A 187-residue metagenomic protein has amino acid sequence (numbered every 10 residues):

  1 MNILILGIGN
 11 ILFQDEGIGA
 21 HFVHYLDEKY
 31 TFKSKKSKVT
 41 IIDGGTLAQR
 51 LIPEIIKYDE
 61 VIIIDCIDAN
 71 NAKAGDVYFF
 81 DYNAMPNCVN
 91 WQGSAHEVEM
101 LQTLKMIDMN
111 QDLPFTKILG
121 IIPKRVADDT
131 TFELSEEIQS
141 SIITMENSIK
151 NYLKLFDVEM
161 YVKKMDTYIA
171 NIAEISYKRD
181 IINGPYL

Functional and structural regions predicted by a protein language model:
M1-N2, F115: Secondary-structure boundary/capping motif
I3-L6, I11-D15, A20-N83: Nucleotide and nucleotide-moiety/phosphate-recognizing core
G17, H21, T46, V98-L101 (+2 more regions): Conserved active-site and cofactor/substrate-binding residues in soluble primary-metabolism enzymes
A20, K29, Y58-D59, I64 (+3 more regions): General N-terminal targeting signals
V23-H24, I52, L101-L104, E146 (+1 more regions): Predominant activation on well-ordered alpha-helical scaffold segments within soluble catalytic domains
L26-K29, I63-D65, N83-P86, M100-T103 (+1 more regions): Short, surface-exposed linear patches
I67-T116: Helix-loop-strand module that forms the ligand-binding subsite of alpha/beta enzymes
C88-G93, K105-L187: Phosphate/ribose-phosphate-bearing ligand recognition and processing surfaces, centered on ADP-ribose/NAD(+/P+) systems
